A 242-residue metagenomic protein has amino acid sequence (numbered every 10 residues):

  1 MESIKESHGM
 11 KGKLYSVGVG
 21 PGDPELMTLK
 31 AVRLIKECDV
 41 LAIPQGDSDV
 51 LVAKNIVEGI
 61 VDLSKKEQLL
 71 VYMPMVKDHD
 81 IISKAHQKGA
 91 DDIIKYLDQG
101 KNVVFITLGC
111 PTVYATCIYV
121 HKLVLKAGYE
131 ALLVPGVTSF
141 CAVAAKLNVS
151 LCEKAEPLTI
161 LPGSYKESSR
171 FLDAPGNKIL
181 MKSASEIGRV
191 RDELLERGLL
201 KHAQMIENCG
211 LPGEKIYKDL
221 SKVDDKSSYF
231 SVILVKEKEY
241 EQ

Functional and structural regions predicted by a protein language model:
E2-P24, L29-A31, K36-Y129, Y217-K218 (+3 more regions): Class I S-adenosyl-L-methionine
L14, D173-Q242: A contiguous loop/helix-start segment that scaffolds small-molecule binding in enzyme catalytic cores
I43, L69-Y72, L133, E153 (+4 more regions): Structural signal for conserved beta-strand scaffold positions within catalytic alpha/beta enzyme cores
S48-V50, V76, T138-C141, I187 (+1 more regions): Short gly/pro/ser/thr-enriched loop/turn and capping motifs at secondary-structure boundaries
V52, L108, P135-T138, G163-S164 (+1 more regions): Short beta->alpha linker loops
Q68, V103, A131, K178 (+1 more regions): Hydrophobic anchor at the start of a short beta-strand that flanks the dinucleotide cofactor-binding loop
T112-A174, D224, K238: Class I SAM-dependent methyltransferase SAM-binding "motif I" and its flanking Rossmann-like core
